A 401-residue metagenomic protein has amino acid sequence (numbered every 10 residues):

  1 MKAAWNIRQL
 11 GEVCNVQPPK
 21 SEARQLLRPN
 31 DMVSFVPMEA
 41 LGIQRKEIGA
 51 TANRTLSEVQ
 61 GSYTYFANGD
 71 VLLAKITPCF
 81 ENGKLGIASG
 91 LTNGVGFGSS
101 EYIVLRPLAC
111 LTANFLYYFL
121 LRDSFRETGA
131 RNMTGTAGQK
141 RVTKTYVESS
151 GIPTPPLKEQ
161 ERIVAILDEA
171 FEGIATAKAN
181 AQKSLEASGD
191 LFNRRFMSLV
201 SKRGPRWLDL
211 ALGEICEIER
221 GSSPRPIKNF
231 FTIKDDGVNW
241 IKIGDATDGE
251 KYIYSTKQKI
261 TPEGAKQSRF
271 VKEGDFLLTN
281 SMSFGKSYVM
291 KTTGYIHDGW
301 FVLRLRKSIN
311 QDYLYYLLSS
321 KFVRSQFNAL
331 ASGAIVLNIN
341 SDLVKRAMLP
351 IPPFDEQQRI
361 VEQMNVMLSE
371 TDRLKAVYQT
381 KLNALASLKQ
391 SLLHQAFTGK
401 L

Functional and structural regions predicted by a protein language model:
M1-E22, S149, P153-A165, E169-E172 (+6 more regions): Non-catalytic DNA-recognition/assembly elements of restriction-modification systems
G11-R24, V36-V71, G213-F230, G244-E273: Sequence-specific dsDNA recognition surfaces
A23-D31, R131-M133, L208-L210, R225-T232 (+1 more regions): Short coil/turn segments at secondary-structure boundaries
P37-A52, V71-A74, P78-G98, N114-Y118 (+8 more regions): Short, ligand-facing micro-motifs at secondary-structure edges
N53, V59-Q60, L91, T136 (+3 more regions): Short, solvent-exposed loop/turn positions at domain surfaces that link secondary-structure elements or cap domain
V95-I103, T134-K158, N280, G294-F301 (+2 more regions): A short glycine-rich beta-alpha junction/loop motif
R106-T112, L305-N310: Ligand-binding loop in jelly-roll beta-barrel domains
